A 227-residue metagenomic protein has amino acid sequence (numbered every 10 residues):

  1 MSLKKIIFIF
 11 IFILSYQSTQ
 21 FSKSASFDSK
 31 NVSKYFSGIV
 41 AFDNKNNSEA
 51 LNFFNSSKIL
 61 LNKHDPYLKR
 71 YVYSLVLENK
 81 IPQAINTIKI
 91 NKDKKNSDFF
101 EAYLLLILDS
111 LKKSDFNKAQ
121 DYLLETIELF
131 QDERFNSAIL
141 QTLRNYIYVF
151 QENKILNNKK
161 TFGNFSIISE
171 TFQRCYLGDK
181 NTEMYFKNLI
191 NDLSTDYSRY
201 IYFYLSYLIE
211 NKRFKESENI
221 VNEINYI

Functional and structural regions predicted by a protein language model:
M1-A25: Classical Sec-dependent N-terminal signal peptides that target proteins to the secretory pathway
S18-Y71, L77, D98: N-terminal leader/linker segments that initiate helical-solenoid repeat arrays
S26-K34, L61-L68, K95-L104, K118 (+5 more regions): Generic helix N-cap/helix-start motif at coil->alpha-helix transitions
V40, S74, D109-S110, I147-Y148 (+2 more regions): Residue-level signature for tetratricopeptide repeat
N44, E78, K113, V149-Q151 (+2 more regions): Structural motif corresponding to the intra-repeat A-B loop/turn of tetratricopeptide repeats
E49-N55, I81-K95, F116-F130, E152-I168 (+2 more regions): Alpha-helical repeat scaffolds
D65-K112: Mid-chain, structured segments of secreted extracytoplasmic proteins
L205-Y207, I224: Long, ordered, amphipathic alpha-helical scaffolds
